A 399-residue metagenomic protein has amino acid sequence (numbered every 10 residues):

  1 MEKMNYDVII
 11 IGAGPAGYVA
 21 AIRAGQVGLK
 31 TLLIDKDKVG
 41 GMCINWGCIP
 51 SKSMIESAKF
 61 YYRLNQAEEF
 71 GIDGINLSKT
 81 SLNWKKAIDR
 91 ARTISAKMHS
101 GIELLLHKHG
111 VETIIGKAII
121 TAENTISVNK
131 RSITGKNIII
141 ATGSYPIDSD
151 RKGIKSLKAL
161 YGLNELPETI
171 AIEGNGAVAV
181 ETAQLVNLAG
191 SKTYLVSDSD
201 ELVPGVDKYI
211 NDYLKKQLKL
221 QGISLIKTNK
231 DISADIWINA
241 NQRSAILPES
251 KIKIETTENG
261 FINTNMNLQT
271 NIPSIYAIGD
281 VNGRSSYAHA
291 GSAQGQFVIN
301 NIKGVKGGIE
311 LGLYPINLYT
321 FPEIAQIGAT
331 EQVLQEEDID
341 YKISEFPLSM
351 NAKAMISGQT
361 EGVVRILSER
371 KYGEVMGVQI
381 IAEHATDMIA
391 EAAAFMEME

Functional and structural regions predicted by a protein language model:
E2-A16, L166-G176: Beta1/beta-strand and adjacent pyrophosphate-binding region of the FAD-binding site in flavoprotein oxidoreductases
E2-Y6, I22-L29, I34-L166, A179 (+10 more regions): Glycine-rich flavin
D7, G28-K30, E168-I170, S274 (+1 more regions): Residues that mark the start of a beta-strand
I11-A13, I22-D37, I49, S53-F60 (+2 more regions): Flexible, glycine-rich terminal cap/loop adjacent to redox cofactors in electron-transfer oxidoreductases
G14, D35, G143-S144, I238-R243: Short glycine-/small-residue-rich Rossmann-like dinucleotide-binding loops
A21, G25, A183-L188: Gly/Ala-rich phosphate-binding loop of Rossmann-like dinucleotide-binding domains, activating on the conserved
K152-P167, D235-N301: FAD-site-proximal beta/loop scaffold in flavoenzymes
